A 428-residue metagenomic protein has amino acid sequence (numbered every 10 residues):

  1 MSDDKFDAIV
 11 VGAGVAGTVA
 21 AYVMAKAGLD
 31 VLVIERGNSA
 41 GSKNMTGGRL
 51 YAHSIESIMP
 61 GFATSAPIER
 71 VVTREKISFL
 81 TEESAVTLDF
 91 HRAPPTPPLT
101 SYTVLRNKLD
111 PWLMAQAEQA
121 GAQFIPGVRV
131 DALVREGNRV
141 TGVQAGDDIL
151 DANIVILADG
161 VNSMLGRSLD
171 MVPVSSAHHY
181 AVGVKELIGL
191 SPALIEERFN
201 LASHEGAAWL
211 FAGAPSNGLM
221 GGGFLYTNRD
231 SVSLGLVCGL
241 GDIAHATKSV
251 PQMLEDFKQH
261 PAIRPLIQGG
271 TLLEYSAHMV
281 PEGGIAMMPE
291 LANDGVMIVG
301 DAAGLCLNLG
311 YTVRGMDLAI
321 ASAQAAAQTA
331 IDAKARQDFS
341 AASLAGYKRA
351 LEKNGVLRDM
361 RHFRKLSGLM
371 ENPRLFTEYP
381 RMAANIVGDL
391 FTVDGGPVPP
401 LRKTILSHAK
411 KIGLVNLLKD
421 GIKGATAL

Functional and structural regions predicted by a protein language model:
D4-V33: N-terminal Rossmann-like FAD-binding beta1-loop-alpha1 element of flavoenzymes
A16, S39, N162: Conserved Rossmann-like nucleotide-cofactor binding loop
A27, G37-E83: N-terminal FAD cofactor-binding segment of flavoenzymes
P95-A115, I243-S249: Short beta-strand to alpha-helix junction loop
Q116-I263: Predominantly flavin-linked oxidoreductase catalytic cores and closely associated redox partners
P215-M220, R229, D242-L318, S322 (+2 more regions): FAD/FMN-dependent oxidoreductases across multiple families
C306, A325-F376: Active-site-proximal substrate-binding core of FAD-dependent oxidoreductases
L369-L428: C-terminal auxiliary extensions adjacent to catalytic cores
